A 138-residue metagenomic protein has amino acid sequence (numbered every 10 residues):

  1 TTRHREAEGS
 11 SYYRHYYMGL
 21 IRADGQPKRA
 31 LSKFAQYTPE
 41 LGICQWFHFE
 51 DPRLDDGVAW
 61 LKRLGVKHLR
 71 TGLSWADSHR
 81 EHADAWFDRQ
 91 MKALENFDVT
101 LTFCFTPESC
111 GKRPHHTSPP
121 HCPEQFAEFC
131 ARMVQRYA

Functional and structural regions predicted by a protein language model:
T2-C44, P52-L61, A85, D98-T100: Aromatic-rich peripheral "rim/lid" segments of glycoside hydrolase catalytic domains that contact and position glycan
T2-R3, W46-F49, S74, C104-T106: Active-site beta-loop-alpha junctions enriched in small/polar residues
E40-P52, H115-P123: Active-site mouth loops of central-metabolism enzymes
V58-A138: Substrate-binding cleft and catalytic face of glycoside hydrolase catalytic domains, especially the flexible beta-alpha
